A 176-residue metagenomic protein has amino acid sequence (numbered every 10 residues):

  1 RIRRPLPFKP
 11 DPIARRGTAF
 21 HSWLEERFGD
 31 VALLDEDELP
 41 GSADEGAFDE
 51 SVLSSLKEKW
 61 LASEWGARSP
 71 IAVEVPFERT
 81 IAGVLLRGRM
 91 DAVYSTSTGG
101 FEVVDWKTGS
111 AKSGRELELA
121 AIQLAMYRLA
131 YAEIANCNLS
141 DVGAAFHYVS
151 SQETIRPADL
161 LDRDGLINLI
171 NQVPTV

Functional and structural regions predicted by a protein language model:
I2-T80, I155-A158: A non-catalytic, helix-rich entry segment at domain boundaries
E25, E58, A125-R128, N171: Generic solvent-exposed, charged/amphipathic alpha-helical segments that serve as macromolecular interface scaffolds
E25, G29, T98, T175-V176: Accessory terminal regions of nucleic-acid processing enzymes
L33, E38, N138, G165-N168: Acidic/proline-rich low-complexity IDRs
T80-L166: Mg2+/Mn2+-dependent nuclease catalytic core
R163-V176: Polybasic (Lys/Arg-rich)
